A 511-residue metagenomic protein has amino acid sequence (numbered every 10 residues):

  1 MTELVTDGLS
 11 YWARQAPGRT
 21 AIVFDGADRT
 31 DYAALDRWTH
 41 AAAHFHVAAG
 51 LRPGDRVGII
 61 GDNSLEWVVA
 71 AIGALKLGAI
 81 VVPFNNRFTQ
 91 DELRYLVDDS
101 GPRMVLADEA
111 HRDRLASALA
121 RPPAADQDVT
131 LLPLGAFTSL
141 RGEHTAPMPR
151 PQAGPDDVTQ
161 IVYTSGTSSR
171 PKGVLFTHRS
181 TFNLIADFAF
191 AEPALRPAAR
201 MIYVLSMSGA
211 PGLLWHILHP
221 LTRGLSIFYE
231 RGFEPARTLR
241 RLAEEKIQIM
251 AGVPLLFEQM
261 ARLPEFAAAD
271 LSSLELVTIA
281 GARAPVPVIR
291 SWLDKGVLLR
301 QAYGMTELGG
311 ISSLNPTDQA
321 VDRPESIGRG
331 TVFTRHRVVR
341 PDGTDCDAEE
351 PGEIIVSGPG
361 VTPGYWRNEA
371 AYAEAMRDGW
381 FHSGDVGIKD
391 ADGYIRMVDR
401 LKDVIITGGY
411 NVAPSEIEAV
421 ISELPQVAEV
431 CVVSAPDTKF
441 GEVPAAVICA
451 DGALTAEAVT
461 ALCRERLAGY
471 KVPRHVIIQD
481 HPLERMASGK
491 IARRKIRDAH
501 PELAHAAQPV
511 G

Functional and structural regions predicted by a protein language model:
T2, P17-G18, T145-Y163, S169-R170 (+1 more regions): Conserved pre-ATP/AMP-binding loop-to-beta segment of ANL
S10, G18-S64, V68, I72 (+1 more regions): Conserved AMP-binding/adenylate-forming core of the ANL superfamily
D31-A34, T159-A186: Conserved AMP-binding A3 loop
A48-A49, K76-R141, A450-L454, Q479: Structural core segment of the AMP-binding/adenylate-forming
F88, V105, L242, M250 (+6 more regions): AMP-binding/adenylate-forming catalytic core of the ANL superfamily
F182-R200, S208-I249, L263: Conserved AMP-binding/adenylation subdomain of ANL enzymes
T222, I247-G252, A261-D322, R335: Gly/Ser/Thr-rich phosphate-binding loop
A468-K490, Q508-V510: AMP-binding/adenylate-forming catalytic domain of the ANL superfamily
